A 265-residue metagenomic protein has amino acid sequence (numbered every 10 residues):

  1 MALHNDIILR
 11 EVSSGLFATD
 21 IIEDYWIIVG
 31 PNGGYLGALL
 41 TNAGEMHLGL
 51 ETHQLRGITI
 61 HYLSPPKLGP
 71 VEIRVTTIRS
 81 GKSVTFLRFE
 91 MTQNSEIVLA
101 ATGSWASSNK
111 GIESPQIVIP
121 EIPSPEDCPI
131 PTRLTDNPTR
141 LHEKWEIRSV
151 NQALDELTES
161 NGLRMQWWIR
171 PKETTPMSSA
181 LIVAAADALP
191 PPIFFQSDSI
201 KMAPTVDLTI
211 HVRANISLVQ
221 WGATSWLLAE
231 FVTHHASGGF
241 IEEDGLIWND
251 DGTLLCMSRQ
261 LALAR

Functional and structural regions predicted by a protein language model:
M1-R265: Terminal targeting signals and extreme-terminal segments of soluble enzymes
